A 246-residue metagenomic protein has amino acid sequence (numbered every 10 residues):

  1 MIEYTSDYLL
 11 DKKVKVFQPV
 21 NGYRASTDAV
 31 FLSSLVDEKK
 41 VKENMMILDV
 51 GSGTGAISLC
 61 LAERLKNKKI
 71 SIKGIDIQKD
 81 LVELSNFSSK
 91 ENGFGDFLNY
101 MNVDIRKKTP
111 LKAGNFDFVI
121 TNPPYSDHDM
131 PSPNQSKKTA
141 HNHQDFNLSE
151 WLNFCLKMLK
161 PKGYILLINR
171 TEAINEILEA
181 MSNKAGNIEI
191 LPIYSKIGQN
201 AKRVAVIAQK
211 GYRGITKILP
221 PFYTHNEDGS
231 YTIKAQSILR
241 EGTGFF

Functional and structural regions predicted by a protein language model:
M1-E3: N-terminal auxiliary segments of SAM/dcSAM-dependent transferases
T5-E43, S52-E63, I207, Y223: SAM-dependent Rossmann-like transferase core, predominantly class I methyltransferases with a strong bias toward
K15, S71, F97-N99, G186-E189: Conserved beta-strand segments of alpha/beta enzyme cores
N21, D145-A201: Conserved Class I SAM-dependent methyltransferase catalytic core
L32, N122, W151, A208: Residue-level signal for inorganic ion chemistry
L35-K112, F118-S132: Conserved SAM/SAH cofactor-binding pocket of Class I
P123-E150: Mobile active-site "lid"/loop adjacent to the S-adenosyl-L-methionine
N200-F246: SAM/dcSAM-binding transferase cores
